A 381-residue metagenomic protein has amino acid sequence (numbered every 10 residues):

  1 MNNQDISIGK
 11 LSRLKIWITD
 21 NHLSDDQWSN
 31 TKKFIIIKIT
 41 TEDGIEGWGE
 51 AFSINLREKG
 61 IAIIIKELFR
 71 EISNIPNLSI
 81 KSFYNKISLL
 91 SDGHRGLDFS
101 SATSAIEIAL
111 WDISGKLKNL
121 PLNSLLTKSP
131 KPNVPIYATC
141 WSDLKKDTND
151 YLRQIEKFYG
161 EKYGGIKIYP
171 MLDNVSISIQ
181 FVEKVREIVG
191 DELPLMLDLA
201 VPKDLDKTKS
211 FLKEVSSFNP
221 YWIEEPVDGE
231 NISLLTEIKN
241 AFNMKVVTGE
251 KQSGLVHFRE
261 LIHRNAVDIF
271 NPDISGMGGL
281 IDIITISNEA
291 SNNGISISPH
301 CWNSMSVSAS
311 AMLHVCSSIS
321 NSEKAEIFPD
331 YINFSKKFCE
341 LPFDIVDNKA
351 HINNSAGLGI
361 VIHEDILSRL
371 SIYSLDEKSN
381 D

Functional and structural regions predicted by a protein language model:
M1-W48, F52-S53, Y331-K336: Structured beta-strand/loop patches that form or line metal/cofactor-binding pockets in enzymes
I8-L11, T40-L117: Metal- or metallocofactor-binding catalytic centers and their adjacent structured scaffolds across diverse enzyme
D20-L23, E50-E58, T139-D143, C301: Glycine-rich phosphate/pyrophosphate-binding beta-alpha loops
G44, I106, N119, D198 (+5 more regions): Conserved, mostly hydrophobic/aromatic
G47-G49, V134-T139, G164-I168, L195-L199 (+5 more regions): Hydrophobic faces of well-ordered beta-strands that scaffold small-molecule active sites in alpha/beta enzyme cores
H94, K213, N219, E230-K349 (+1 more regions): Shared catalytic-loop signature of beta/alpha-barrel
T127, K131-F242: Metal-dependent enolase-superfamily TIM-barrel catalytic cores that perform enediolate-based chemistry
I332-D381: C-terminal extensions of enzymes
